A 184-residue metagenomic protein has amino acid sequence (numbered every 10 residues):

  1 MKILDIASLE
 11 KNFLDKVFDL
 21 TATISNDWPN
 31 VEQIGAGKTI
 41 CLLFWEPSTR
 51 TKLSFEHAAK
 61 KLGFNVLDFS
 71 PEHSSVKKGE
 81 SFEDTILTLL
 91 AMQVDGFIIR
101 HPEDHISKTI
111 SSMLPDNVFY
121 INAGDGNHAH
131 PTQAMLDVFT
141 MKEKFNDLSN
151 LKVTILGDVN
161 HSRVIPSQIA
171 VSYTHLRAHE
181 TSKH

Functional and structural regions predicted by a protein language model:
M1-A7, S74, N146, S162: Flexible, active-site-adjacent loop/turn segments at secondary-structure boundaries
M1-T39, L43-L53: Positively charged, low-complexity intrinsically disordered leader regions
V17-D27, L62, M92, N117 (+2 more regions): Change "in soluble alpha/beta enzymes" to "in soluble alpha/beta proteins
Q33-K142: Phosphate/diphosphate ligand-binding glycine-rich loop within oxidoreductases
F44, G157, S182: Short beta-strand/turn micro-motifs composed of small residues that flank or help shape donor/cofactor-binding pockets
N65, K152, R177: Residues at the starts of beta-strands that form the adenosine-phosphate
Q133-Y173: Active-site glycine-rich loop that binds ribose-phosphate moieties when present
T174-T181: Conserved small/polar residues in nucleotide/adenosyl-binding loops
